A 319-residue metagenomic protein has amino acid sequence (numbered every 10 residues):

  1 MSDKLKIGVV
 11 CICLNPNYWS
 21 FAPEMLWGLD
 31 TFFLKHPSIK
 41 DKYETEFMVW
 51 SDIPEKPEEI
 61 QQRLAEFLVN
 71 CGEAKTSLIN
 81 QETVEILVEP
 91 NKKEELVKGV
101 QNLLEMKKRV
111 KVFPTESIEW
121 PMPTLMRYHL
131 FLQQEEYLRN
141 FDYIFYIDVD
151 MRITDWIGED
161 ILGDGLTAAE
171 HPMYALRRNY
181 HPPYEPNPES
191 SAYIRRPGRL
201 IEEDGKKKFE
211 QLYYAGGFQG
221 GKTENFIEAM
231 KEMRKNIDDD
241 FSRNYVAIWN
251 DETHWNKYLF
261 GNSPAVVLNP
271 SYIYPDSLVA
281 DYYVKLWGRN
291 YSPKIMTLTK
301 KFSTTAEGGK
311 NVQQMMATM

Functional and structural regions predicted by a protein language model:
M1-P123, Q134-N140, K300, M319: N-terminal anchoring/stem segment of glycosyltransferases
L14-P16, P54-K56, S117-I118, M151-I153 (+5 more regions): Short, solvent-exposed loop/turn segments at secondary-structure junctions
M48-V49, I144-D148, I153, G220 (+2 more regions): A structural signal for short, well-ordered beta-strand segments and their strand-loop junctions that often border
T124, Y128, D150-M151, I248-W255: Conserved glycosyltransferase catalytic-site signature
M126-N179: GT-A fold catalytic core of metal-dependent nucleotide-sugar glycosyltransferases, centered on the diacidic
D160-N225, E232: PAPS-dependent sulfotransferase catalytic domain
G198-S303: Catalytic core and acceptor-binding pocket of nucleotide-sugar-dependent glycosyltransferases
K300-M319: Long, low-complexity C-terminal extensions of enzymes
